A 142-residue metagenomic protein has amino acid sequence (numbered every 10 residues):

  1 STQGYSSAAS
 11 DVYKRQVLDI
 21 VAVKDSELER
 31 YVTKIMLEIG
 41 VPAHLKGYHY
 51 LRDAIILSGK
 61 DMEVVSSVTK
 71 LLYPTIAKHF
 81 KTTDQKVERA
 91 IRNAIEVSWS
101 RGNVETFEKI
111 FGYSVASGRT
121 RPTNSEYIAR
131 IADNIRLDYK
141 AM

Functional and structural regions predicted by a protein language model:
S1-Q16: Single conserved hydrophobic/aromatic residue that forms the stacking wall/gate of nucleotide- or nucleobase-binding
S1-T2, G40-V41, G112: Glycine-centered secondary-structure boundary/capping sites
V21-E105: C-terminal output/effector regions of signal-responsive regulators
T69-K70, K78-F80, R89-R92, E96-M142: C-terminal engagement/docking regions of AAA+ P-loop ATPases
